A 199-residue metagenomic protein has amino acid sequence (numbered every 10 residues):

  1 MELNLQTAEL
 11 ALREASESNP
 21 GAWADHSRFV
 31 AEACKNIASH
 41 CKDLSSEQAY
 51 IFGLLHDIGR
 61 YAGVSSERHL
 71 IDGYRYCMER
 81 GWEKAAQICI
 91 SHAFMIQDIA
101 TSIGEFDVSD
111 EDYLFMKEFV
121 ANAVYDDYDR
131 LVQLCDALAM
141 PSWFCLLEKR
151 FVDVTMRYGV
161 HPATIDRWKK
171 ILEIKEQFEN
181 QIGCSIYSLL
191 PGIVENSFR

Functional and structural regions predicted by a protein language model:
M1-L5, S27: Conserved N-terminal diphosphate/IPP-binding helix and adjacent helical/loop segment of trans-prenyltransferase domains
L5-P20: Generic N-terminal amphipathic, Lys/Arg-enriched alpha-helix
R13-E17, H40-V154: Divalent metal-dependent catalytic cores for phosphoryl transfer on phosphate-bearing substrates
E17, W23-N36: Conserved, hydrophobic alpha-helical core segments of structured domains
R28, E83, L172-E176: Generic structural signal for well-ordered, non-transmembrane alpha-helical segments in soluble/cytosolic regions
A33-N36, A137, Q177: Alpha-helical scaffold segments in carbohydrate-active enzymes
V160-R199: Charged phosphate-binding loop/patch that engages nucleotide di/tri-phosphates or the phosphate backbone of nucleic
